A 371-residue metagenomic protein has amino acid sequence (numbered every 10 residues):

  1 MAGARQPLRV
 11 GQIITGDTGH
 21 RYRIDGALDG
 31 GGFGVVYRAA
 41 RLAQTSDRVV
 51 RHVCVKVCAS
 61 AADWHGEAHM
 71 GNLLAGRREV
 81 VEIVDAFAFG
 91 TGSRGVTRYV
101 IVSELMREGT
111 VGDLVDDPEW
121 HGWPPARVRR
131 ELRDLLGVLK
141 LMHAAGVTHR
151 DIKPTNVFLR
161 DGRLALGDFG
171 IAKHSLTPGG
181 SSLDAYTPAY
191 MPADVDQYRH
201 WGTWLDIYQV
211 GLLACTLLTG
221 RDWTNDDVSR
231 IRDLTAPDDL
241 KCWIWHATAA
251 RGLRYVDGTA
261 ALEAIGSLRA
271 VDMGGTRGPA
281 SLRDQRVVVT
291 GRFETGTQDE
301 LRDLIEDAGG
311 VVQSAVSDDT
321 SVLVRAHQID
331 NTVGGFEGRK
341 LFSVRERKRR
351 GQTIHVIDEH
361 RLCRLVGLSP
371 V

Functional and structural regions predicted by a protein language model:
A39-H65: ATP-binding glycine-rich loop module of kinase domains
E82-Y99: Short beta-strand micro-motifs within the conserved protein kinase catalytic domain, predominantly in the N-lobe
R94-T110: Conserved short submotifs of the Hanks-type protein kinase catalytic core that shape the nucleotide-binding pocket
E131-L132: Activation segment signature within eukaryotic-like protein kinase domains
H143-L159: Catalytic-loop of the protein kinase fold
S181-V195: Conserved activation segment of eukaryotic-like protein kinases, specifically the C-terminal portion of the activation
G278-V371: Interaction modules related to DNA damage response and DNA replication/repair
